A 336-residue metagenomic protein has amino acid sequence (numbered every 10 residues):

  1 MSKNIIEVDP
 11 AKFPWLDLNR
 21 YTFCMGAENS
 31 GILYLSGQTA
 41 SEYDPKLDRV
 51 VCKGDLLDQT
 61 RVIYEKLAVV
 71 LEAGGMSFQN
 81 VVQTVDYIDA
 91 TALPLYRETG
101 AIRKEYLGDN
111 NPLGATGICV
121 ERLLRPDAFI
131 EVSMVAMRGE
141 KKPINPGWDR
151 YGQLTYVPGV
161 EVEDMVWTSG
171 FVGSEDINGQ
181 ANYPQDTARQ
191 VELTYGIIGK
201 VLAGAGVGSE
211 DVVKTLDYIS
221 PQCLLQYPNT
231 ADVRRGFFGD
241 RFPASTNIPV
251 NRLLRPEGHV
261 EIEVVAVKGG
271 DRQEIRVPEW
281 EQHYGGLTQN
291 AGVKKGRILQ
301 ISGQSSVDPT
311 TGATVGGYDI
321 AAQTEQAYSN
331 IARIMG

Functional and structural regions predicted by a protein language model:
M1-E65, V69-I334: N-terminal presequence-like segments and the immediate start of the first folded domain
